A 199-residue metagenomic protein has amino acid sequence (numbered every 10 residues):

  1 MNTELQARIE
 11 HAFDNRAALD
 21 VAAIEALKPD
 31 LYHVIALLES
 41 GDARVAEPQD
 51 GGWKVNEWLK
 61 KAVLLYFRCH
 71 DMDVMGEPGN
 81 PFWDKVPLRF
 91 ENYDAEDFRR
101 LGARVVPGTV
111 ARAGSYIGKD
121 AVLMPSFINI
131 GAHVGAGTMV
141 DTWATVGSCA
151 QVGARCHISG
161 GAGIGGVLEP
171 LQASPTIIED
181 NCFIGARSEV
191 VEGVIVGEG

Functional and structural regions predicted by a protein language model:
M1-G102: Terminal amphipathic alpha-helical/low-complexity segments used for targeting or macromolecular assembly
R99, A103-G197: Structural signal for interior beta-strand "rungs" in well-ordered beta-sheet cores of soluble enzyme domains
